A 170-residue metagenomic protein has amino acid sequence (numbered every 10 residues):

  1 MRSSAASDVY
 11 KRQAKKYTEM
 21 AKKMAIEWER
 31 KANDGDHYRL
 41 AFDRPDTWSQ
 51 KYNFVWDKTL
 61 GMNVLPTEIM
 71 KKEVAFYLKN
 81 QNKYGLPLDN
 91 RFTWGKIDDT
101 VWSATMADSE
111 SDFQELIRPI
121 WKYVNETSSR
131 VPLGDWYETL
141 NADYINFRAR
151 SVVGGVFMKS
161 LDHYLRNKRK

Functional and structural regions predicted by a protein language model:
M1-A6, Y10: Single conserved hydrophobic/aromatic residue that forms the stacking wall/gate of nucleotide- or nucleobase-binding
V9-Y10, T100, Y137: Low-complexity, intrinsically disordered or weakly predicted helical/coil tracts enriched in serine/threonine
A14: Short, charged, surface-exposed loops that flank catalytic or proteolytic processing sites
M20-R118, K122, E126-V131, S151: Extended ligand-binding clefts on enzyme/binding-domain cores
P119, G134, T139-K170: Terminal, non-catalytic domain-edge segments
